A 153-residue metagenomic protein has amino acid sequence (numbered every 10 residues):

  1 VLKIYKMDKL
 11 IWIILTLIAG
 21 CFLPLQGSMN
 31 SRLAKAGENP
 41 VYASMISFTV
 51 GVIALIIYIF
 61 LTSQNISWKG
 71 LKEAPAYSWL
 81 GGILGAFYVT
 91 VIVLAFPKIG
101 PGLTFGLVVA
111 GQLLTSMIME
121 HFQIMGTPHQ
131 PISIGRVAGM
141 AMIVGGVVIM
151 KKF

Functional and structural regions predicted by a protein language model:
L2-I18, R32-K35, V41, T49-Y77 (+2 more regions): Membrane-interface interhelical linkers
L25, F87, L114-I118: Residue positions within transmembrane alpha-helices of multi-pass solute transporters
K35-N39, V91-A110: Structural motif at transmembrane-helix junctions in multi-pass transporters
A43, A95, F122-I124: Hydrophobic/aromatic residues within transmembrane alpha-helices of multi-pass small-molecule transporters
I46, L107-V108, G135-A138: Hydrophobic core positions of alpha-helical segments in small-molecule transporters and transporter systems
V50-A54, L107-F122, A141: Alpha-helical transmembrane segments of compact multi-pass small-molecule transporters, enriched in specific families
A76-I99, I149: Specific transmembrane alpha-helical segments of multi-pass solute transporters/efflux pumps, especially DMT/EamA
S133-K151: Hydrophobic transmembrane alpha-helices of multi-pass small-molecule transport proteins
